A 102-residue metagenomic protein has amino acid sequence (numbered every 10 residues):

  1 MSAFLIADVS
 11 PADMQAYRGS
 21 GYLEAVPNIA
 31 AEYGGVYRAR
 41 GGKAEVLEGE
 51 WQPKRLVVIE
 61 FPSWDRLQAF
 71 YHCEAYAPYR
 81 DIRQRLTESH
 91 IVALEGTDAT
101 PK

Functional and structural regions predicted by a protein language model:
M1-R55, P62-Q68, E95-K102: Short S/T/G/P-rich N-terminal loop/turn motif that feeds into the first structured element of a domain
R18-G21, Y71, R80-R83: Short, flexible helix/strand-to-coil boundary loops that buttress conserved ligand/catalytic motifs in alpha/beta
K43, V58, R83-L86: Sequence-pattern detector for short linear motifs and compositional/periodic biases rather than a specific fold
R55-V57, S89-H90: Generic beta-strand structural signal
W64, C73-Y76: Generic internal hydrophobic packing segments that stabilize the cores of diverse globular domains
A75-V92: C-terminal structural segments of small proteins and small subunits
